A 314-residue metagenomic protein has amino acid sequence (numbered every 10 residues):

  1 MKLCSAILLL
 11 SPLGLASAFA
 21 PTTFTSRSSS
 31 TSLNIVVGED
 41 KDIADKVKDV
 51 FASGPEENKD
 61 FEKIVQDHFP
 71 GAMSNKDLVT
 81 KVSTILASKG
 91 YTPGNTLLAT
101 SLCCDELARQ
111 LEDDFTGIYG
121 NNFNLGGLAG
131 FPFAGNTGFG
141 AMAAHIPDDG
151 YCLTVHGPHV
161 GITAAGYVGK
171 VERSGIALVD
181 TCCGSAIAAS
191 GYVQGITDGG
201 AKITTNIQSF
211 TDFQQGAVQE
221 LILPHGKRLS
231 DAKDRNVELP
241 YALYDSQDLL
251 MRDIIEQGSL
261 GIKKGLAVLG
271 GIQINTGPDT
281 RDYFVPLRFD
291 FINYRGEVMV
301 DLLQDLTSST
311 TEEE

Functional and structural regions predicted by a protein language model:
M1-L3, E314: A positional/structural detector of protein chain ends, strongest at the extreme C-terminus and weakly at the extreme
L3-T25: N-terminal chloroplast transit peptides
S11, S26-S32, D282: Charge-dense, intrinsically disordered terminal/linker segments
A18, R27-G38: N-terminal mitochondrial targeting presequences
V36-T96, C103-D105, G120-N122, L128-L153 (+1 more regions): Divalent-metal-activated hydrolytic enzyme cores
A108-Q110: Short N-terminal binding/cap micro-motifs at the start of the first secondary-structure element
D113-N121: Short Gly/aromatic-enriched secondary-structure transition segments
G157-P158: Residue-level encoding of the coiled-coil heptad register
